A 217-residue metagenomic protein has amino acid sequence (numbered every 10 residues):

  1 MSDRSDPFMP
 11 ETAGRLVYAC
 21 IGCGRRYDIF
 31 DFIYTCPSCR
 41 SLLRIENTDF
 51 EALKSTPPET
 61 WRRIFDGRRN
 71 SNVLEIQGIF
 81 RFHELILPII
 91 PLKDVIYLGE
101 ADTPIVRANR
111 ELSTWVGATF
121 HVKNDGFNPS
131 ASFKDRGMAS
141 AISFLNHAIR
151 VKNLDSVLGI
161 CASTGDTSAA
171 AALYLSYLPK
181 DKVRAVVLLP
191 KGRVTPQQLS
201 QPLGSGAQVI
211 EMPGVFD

Functional and structural regions predicted by a protein language model:
S2-D217: PLP-dependent amino-acid enzyme catalytic core
